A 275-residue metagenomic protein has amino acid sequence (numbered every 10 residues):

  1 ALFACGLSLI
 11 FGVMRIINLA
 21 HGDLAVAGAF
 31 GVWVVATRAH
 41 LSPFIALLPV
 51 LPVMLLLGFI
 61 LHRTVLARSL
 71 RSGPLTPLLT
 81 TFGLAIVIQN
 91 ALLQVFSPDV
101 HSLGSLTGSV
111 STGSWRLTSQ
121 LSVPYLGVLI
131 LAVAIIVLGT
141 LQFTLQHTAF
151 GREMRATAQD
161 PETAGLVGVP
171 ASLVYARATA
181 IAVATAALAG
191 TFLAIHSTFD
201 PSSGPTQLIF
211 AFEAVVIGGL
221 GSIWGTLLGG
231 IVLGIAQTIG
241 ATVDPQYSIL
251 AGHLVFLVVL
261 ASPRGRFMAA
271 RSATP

Functional and structural regions predicted by a protein language model:
A1-A36, I60-T76, V215-W224, F267: Single transmembrane alpha-helix segments in multi-pass membrane proteins
L7, L41-L84, A91, L228-L233 (+1 more regions): Alpha-helical transmembrane segments within multi-pass membrane transporters and channels
R15-L19, M54, R155, Q159-D160: Glycine-rich phosphate-binding loops of nucleotide-dependent enzymes
A29-W33, L51-L57, L84-L92, V133-Q142 (+4 more regions): Hydrophobic core segments of alpha-helical transmembrane domains in multi-pass membrane transport and ion-translocation
H40-P52, A180-A186, G190-F256, A261: Transmembrane alpha-helical segments in multi-pass inner-membrane proteins
T64, V95, Q159-L166, P170-L173 (+1 more regions): Cytosolic-side transmembrane-helix boundaries in multi-pass membrane proteins
R68-S69, P74-H147, V174-R177, I239 (+2 more regions): Transmembrane helix-bundle core of multi-pass membrane transporters and related energy-transducing complexes
T118-F199, I223-G229: Helix-loop-helix "hairpin" substructures at the membrane interface of multi-pass membrane proteins
